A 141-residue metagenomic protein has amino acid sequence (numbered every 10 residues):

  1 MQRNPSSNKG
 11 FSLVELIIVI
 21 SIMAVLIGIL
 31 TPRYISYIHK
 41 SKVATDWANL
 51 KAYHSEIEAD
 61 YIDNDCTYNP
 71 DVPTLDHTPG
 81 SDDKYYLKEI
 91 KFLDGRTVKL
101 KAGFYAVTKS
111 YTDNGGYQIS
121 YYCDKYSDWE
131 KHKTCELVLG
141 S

Functional and structural regions predicted by a protein language model:
M1-F11: N-terminal leader/signal peptides at the extreme start of proteins
I17-R33: Alpha-helical hydrophobic helix detector
R33-A52: Aliphatic-rich helix starts adjacent to a transmembrane/signal segment
S55-D76: Alpha-helix exit/C-cap motif
D63, D82-K84, F92-D94: N-terminal pilin/flagellin-like segments and related low-complexity appendage regions
L75-S81, D94-S141: Short, surface-exposed interaction loops/tails
